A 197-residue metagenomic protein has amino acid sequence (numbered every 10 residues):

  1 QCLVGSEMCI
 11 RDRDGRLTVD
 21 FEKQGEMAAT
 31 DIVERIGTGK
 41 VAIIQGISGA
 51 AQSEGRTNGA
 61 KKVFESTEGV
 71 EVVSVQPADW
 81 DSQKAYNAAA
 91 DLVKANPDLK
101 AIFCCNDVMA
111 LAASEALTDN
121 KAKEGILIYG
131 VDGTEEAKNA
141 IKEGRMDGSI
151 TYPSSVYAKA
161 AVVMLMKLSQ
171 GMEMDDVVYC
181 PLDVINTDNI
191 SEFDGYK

Functional and structural regions predicted by a protein language model:
Q1-G5, C9-I10: Single conserved hydrophobic/aromatic residue that forms the stacking wall/gate of nucleotide- or nucleobase-binding
D14, K100, D147: Conserved acidic residues
D14-G15, K40-S48: Short beta-strand segments enriched in small/hydrophobic residues
L17-V41, G55, K84-Y86, T134-A137 (+1 more regions): Hydrophobic alpha-helical segments within soluble ligand-binding/sensing domains
Q24-A28, A51-V70, K84, A88 (+2 more regions): Short, solvent-exposed amphipathic alpha-helices that sit in or adjacent to ligand/effector-binding or catalytic
I44-S48, Q52, V63-T67, V73 (+1 more regions): Hinge/cleft segment of the Venus flytrap/periplasmic-binding protein
A60, V73-S74, A78-N139: Hydrophobic alpha-helical
G144-T151: Rossmann-fold dehydrogenase core element
